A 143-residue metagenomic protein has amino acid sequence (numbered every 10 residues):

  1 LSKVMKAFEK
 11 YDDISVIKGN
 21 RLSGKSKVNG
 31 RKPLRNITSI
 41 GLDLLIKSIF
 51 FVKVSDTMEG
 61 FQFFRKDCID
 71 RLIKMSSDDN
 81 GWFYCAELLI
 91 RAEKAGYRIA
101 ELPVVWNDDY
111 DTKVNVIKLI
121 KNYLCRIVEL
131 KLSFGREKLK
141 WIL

Functional and structural regions predicted by a protein language model:
L1-N80, D109-K118, L124: Acceptor/aglycone-binding surface of glycosyltransferases and processive sugar-polymer synthases
D43-K47, I90-A92, I127-L132: Short, surface-exposed, polar/charged, turn-prone segments marking secondary-structure boundaries
V52-K53, S76-N80, L89-N107: Catalytic donor-sugar/metal-binding loop of nucleotide-sugar-dependent glycosyltransferases
C85-E87: An aromatic- and histidine-rich active-site surface loop
A95-L143: C-terminal catalytic/acceptor-binding lobe
